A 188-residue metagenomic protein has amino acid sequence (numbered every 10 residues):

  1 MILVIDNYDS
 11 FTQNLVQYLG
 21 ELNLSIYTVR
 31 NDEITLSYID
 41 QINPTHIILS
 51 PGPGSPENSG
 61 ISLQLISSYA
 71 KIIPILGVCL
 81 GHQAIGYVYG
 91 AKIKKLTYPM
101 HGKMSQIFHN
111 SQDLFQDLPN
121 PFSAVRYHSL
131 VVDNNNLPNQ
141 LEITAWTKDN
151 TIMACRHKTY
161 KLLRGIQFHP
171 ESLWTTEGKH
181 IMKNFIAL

Functional and structural regions predicted by a protein language model:
M1-L3: Extreme N-terminal starter segment of soluble prokaryotic enzymes
T12: Active-site-adjacent helical/loop segments in soluble small-molecule enzymes
V16-S25: Two-component/phosphorelay signaling modules centered on CheY-like receiver
S25-N31: Short hydrophobic/Thr-rich beta-strand motif most characteristic of the beta2 strand and flanking loop of CheY-like
T35-N43: Short amphipathic alpha-helix with an adjacent loop that forms part of the alpha/beta core around
P44-D117, M182: Cysteine-nucleophile active-site neighborhood
D113-Y160: Catalytic beta-strand/loop cores that center a nucleophilic Ser/Cys/Thr and support acyl-enzyme chemistry
F168, S172-L188: Acyltransferase
